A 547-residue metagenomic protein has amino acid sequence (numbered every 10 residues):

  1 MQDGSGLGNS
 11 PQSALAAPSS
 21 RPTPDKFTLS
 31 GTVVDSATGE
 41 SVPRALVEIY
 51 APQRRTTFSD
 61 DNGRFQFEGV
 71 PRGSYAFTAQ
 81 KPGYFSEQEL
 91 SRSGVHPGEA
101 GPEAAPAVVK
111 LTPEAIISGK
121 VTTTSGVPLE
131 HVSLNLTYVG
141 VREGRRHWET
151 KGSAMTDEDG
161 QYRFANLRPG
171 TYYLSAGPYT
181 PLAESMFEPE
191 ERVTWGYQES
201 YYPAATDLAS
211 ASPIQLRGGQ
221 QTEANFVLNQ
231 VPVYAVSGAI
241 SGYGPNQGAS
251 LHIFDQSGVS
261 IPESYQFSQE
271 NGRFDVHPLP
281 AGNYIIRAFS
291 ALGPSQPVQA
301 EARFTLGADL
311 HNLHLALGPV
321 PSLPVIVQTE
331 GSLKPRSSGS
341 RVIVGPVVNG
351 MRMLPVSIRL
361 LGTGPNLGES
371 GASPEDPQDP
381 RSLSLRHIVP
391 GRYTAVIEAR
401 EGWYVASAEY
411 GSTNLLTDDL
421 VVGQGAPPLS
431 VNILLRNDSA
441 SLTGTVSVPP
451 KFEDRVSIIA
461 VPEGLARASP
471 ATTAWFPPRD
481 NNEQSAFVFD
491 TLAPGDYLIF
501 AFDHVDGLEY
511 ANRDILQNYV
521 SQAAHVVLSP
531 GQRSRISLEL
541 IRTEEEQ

Functional and structural regions predicted by a protein language model:
M1-T28, V34, G101-I116, T122-V127 (+6 more regions): Beta-strand-rich domain onsets/edges
Q2-S133, V139-R145, E149, S153-M155 (+1 more regions): Periplasm-facing N-terminal accessory domains of Gram-negative outer-membrane beta-barrel systems
F27-L29, S36-A51, T124-E143, R168-P169 (+3 more regions): Short, ordered, surface-exposed loop/turn motifs in non-cytosolic proteins
G31, S59-F67, P71, V109 (+14 more regions): Glycine-centered loop-to-beta-strand initiation motif
A51-Q66, R142-Q161, A165, Q256-R273 (+3 more regions): Short, acidic Ser/Thr/Gly-rich low-complexity loop/linker segments typical of extracellular and cell-surface proteins
Q66-S74, P82, R163-T171, P178-T180 (+5 more regions): Short Pro-Gly-centered beta-turn/loop motif in secreted/extracellular proteins
S74-H96, T171-A211, A288-A302, I388 (+2 more regions): A short, solvent-exposed loop/turn motif at the edges and junctions of modular extracellular/periplasmic domains
A468-S529: C-terminal soluble interaction/assembly domains
